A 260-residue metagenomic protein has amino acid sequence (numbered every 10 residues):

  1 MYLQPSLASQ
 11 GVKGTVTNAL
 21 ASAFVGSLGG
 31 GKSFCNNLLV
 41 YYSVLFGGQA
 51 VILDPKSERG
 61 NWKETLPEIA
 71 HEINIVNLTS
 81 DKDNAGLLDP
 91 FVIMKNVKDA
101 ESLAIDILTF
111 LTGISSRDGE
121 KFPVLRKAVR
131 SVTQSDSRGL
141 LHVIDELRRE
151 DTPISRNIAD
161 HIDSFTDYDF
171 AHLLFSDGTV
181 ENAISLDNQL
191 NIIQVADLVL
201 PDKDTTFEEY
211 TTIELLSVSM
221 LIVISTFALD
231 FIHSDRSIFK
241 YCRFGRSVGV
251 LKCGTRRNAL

Functional and structural regions predicted by a protein language model:
M1-L78: Glycine-rich phosphate-binding loop of nucleotide-binding enzymes
L66-P67, G86-A259: P-loop NTPase motor domains
